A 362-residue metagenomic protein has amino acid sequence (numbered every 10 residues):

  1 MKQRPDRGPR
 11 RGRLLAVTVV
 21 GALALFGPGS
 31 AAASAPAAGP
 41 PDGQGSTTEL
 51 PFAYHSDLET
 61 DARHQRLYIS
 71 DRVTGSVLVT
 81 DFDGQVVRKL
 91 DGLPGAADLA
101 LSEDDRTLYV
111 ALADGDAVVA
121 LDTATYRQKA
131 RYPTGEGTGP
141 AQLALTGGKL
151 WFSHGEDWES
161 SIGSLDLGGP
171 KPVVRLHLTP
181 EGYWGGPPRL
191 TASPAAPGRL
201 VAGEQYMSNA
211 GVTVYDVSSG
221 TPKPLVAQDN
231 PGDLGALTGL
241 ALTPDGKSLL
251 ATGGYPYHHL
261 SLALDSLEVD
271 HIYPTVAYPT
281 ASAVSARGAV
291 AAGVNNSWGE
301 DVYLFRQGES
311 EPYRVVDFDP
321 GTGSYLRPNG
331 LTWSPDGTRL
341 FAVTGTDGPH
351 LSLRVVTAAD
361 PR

Functional and structural regions predicted by a protein language model:
K2-V19: N-terminal export and membrane-targeting signals
Q3-P5, L23, G27-R362: Predominantly soluble domains enriched in secretory-pathway, periplasmic, or organellar proteins
